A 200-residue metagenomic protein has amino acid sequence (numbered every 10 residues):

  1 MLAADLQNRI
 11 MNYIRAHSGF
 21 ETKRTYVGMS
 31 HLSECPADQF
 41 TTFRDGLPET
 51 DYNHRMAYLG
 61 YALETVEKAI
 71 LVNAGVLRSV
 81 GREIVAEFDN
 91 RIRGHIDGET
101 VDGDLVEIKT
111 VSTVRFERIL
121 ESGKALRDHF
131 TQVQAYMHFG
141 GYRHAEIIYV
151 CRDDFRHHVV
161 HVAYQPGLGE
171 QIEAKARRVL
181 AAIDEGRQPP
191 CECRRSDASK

Functional and structural regions predicted by a protein language model:
M1-L105, V111-G123, R127: Metal-dependent nuclease catalytic cores that hydrolyze phosphodiester bonds in DNA/RNA, characterized by
L2-A4, G123-K124, A135, F139-K200: Metal-dependent nuclease catalytic regions and adjoining charged, substrate-binding loops involved in nucleic-acid end
I108-K109, I148: Beta-strand residues in well-ordered beta-sheet regions across diverse protein folds
